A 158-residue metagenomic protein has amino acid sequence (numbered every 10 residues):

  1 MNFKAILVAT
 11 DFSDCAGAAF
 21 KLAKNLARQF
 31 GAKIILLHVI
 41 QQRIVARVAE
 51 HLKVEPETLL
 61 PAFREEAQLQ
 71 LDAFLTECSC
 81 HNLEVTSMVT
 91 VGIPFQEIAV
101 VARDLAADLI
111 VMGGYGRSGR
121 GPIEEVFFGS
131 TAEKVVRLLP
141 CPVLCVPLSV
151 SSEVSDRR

Functional and structural regions predicted by a protein language model:
M1, L22, T76-I110, V150-R158: Structural beta-alpha unit
M1-V54: Small/aliphatic-rich secondary-structure junction motif
L37, T86-T90, L144: General small-molecule cofactor/ligand-binding pocket signal
H38-L69, S151-R158: Acidic, proline/glycine-rich short linear motifs
H51-E55, D104-A106, F128-G129: Short, hinge-like loop/turn segments at secondary-structure boundaries
L109-K134, S152-E153: Glycine-rich, Arg-bearing micro-motifs that act as flexible, cationic patches
T131, L139-P140: Short, structured coil segments at secondary-structure junctions
C141-S149: Short, flexible loop segments at boundaries between secondary-structure elements
